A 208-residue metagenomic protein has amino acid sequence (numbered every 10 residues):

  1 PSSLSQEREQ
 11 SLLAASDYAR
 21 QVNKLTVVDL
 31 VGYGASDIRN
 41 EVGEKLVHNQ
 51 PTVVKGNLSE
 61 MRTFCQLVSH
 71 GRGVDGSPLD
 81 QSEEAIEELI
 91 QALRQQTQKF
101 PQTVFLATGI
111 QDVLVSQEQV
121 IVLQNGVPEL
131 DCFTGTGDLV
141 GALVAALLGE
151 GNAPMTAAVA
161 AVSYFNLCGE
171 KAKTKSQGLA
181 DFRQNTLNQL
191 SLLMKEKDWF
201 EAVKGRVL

Functional and structural regions predicted by a protein language model:
L4-E7, Y33-S36, V113, L130: Short, small-residue-enriched loops and turns at beta-alpha junctions that line or gate enzyme active sites
R8-G56: Glycine/small-residue-rich loop that forms an oxyanion/phosphate-binding "nest" at active or ligand-binding sites
I38-V120: Conserved phosphate/ATP/ADP-binding segment of small-molecule kinases
T63, C132-S163: Short, small-residue alpha-helix embedded
A92-T97, P154-G169, T186-L187: Short, well-structured alpha-helical segments that form the helix of a local strand-helix-strand
L123-T134: Short pre-catalytic strand/loop immediately N-terminal to key active-site residues, enriched for Gly-Thr
N166-L208: Charged C-terminal helix
